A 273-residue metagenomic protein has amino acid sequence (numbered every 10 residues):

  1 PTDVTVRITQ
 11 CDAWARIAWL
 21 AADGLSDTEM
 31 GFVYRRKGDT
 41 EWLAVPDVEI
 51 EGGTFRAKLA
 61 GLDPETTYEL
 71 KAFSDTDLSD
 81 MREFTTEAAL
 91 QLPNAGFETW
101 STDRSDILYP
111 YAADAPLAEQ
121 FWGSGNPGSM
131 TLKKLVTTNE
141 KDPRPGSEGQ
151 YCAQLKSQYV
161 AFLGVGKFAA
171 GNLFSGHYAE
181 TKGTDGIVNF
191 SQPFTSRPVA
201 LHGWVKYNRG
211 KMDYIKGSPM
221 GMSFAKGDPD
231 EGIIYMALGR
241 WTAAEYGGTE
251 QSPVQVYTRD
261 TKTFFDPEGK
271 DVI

Functional and structural regions predicted by a protein language model:
P1-S26, L78-L90: Pro/Thr/Ser/Gly-rich low-complexity, intrinsically disordered linker/stalk tracts
S26-V45: Extracellular low-complexity, O-glycosylation-prone stalks/linkers
G52-K58: Short S/T/G- and acidic-enriched coil/turn segments that sit immediately N-terminal to beta-strands in beta-sandwich
L59-T66: Surface-exposed, short loops/turns at beta-strand junctions within beta-sandwich domains
F73-D77: Beta-strand-rich extracellular modules
E83-P198, G227-G239, Y246-I273: Aromatic (Trp/Tyr/Phe) and Gly/Pro-enriched flexible surface segments
F97, V188-S223: Extra-cytoplasmic beta-strand recognition segments
